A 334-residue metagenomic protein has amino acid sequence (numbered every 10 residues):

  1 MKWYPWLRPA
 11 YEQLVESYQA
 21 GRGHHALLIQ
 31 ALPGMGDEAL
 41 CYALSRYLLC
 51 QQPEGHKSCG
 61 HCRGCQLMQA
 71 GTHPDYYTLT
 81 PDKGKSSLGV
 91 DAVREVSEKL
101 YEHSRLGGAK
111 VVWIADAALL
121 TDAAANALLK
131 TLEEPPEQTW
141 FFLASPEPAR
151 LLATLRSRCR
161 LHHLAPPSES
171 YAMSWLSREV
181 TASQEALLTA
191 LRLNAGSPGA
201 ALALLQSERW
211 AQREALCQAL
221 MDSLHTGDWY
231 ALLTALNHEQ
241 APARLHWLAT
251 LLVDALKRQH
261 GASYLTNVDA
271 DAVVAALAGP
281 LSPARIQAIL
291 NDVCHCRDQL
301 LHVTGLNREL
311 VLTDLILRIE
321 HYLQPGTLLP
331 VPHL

Functional and structural regions predicted by a protein language model:
M1-Y47, G55, G64-L67, E137-T139 (+1 more regions): Charged, glycine-rich active-site and insertion segments that engage polyanionic ligands
E12-Y18, G89-V111, L119, A123-K130: Conserved alpha-helical scaffold flanking the Walker A/P-loop in AAA+ ATPase domains
Q19-R22, Q52-G55, M68-T72, Y101-G107 (+3 more regions): Conserved catalytic network of the ASCE P-loop NTPase/AAA+ motor domain
S58-L88, A149: AAA+/P-loop NTPase substrate/partner-engagement loops
H73, V93, A125, R156 (+1 more regions): ATP/adenylate-binding site constellation spanning eukaryotic-like Ser/Thr protein kinases, ABC-transporter
D82-G84, Y101, K110, L164 (+1 more regions): Localized chelating/binding microdomains that coordinate divalent metal ions or stabilize phosphate-bearing
D82-V90, A117, L161: Flexible beta-alpha connector loops of hexameric P-loop NTPases
V112-A115, L128, T139-S145: Structural recognition of the conserved hydrophobic beta-strand(s) that form the central parallel beta-sheet of P-loop
